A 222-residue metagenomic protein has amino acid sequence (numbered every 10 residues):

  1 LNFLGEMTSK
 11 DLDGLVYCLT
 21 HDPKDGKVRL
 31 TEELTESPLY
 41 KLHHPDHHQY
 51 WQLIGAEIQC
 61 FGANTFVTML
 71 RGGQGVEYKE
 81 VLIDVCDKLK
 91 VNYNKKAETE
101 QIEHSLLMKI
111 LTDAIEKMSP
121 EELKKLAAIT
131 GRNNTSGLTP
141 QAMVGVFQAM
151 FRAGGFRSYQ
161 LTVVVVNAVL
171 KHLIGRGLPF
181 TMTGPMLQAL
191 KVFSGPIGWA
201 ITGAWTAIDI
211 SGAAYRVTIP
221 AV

Functional and structural regions predicted by a protein language model:
L1-E121: N-terminal leader/propeptide segments of preproteins
M7-K10, G73-V76, E80, I102 (+8 more regions): Alpha-helix boundary/N-cap detector
Y17, T68, I83-D87, K109 (+9 more regions): Charged/polar, solvent-exposed surface patches and flexible loops
P23, V67-R71, L82, T135-M150 (+1 more regions): A broad, low-amplitude sensor of folded, mature protein cores
Y50-Q52, A149-A153, V169: Short, functional N-terminal and low-complexity linear motifs
K90-T162: Membrane-active, amphipathic/fusogenic segments and juxtamembrane/transmembrane anchors that bind or insert into lipid
T162-V222: Membrane-engaging insertion elements
